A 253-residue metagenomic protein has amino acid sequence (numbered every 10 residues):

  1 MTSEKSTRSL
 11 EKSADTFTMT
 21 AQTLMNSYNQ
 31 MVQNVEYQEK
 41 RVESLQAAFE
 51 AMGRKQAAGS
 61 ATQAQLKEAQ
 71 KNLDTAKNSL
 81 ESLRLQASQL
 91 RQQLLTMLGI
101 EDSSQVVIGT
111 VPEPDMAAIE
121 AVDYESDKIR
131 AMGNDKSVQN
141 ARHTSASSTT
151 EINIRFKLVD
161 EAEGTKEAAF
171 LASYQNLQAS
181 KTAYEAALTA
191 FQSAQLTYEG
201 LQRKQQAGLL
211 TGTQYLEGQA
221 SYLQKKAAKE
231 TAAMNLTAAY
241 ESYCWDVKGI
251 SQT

Functional and structural regions predicted by a protein language model:
M1-T23, V35-L45, Q63, K67-Q70 (+4 more regions): Amphipathic, heptad-repeat alpha-helical/coiled-coil signature enriched at exported N-termini that scaffold
L10-S13, F17, V42, F49 (+15 more regions): Leucine-rich amphipathic alpha-helices with coiled-coil/heptad-repeat character
Q30-S82, T182-E230, C244-W245, S251: Charged, solvent-exposed structural "stalk/scaffold" segments of large extracytoplasmic/peripheral assemblies
R84-S126, E241-T253: Short, solvent-exposed, mixed-charge loop/turn linkers that connect secondary-structure elements
K166, F170-S173, G208-G212: Alpha-helical heptad-repeat coiled-coil segments that mediate oligomerization/polymerization in large
